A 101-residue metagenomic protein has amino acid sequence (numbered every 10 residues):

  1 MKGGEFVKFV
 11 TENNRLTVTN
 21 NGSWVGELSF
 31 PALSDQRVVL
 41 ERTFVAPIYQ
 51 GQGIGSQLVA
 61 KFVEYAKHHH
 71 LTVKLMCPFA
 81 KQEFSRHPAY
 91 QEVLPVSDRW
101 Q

Functional and structural regions predicted by a protein language model:
M1-F6: Short, Lys/Arg-enriched N-terminal segments with co-localized hydrophobic residues within the first ~10-30 amino acids
V10-E12, S34: Structural motif
N14-V25: Conserved beta-hairpin
A32-L40: A conserved beta-turn-beta hairpin within the catalytic core of GNAT-like acetyltransferases that forms part
T43-Q50: A short, internal acetyl-CoA/4′-phosphopantetheine-binding micro-motif in the GNAT/acyltransferase core
G51-E64: Conserved acetyl-CoA-binding loop-helix of GNAT-fold acetyltransferases
Y65-W100: C-terminal structural segments of small proteins and small subunits
